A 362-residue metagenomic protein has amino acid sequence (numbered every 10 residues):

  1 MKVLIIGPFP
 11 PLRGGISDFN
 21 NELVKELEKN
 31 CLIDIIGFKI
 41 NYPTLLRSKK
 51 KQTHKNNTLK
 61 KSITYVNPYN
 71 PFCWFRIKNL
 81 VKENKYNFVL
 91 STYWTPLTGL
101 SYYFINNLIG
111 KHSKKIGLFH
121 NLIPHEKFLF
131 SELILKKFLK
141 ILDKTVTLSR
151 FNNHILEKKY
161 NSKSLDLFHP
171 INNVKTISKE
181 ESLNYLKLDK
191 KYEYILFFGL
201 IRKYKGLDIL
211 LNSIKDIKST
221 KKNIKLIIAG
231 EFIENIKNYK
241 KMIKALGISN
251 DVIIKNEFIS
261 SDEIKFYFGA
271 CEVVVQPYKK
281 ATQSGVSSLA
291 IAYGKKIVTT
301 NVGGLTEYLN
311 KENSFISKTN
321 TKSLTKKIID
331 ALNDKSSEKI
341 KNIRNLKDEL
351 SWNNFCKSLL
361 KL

Functional and structural regions predicted by a protein language model:
G7-R13, S17-E83, N152, E157 (+1 more regions): N-terminal strand-loop element at the rim of the active site of nucleotide-sugar-dependent glycosyltransferases
F38-Y42, F198, K225-N238, E257: Glycosyltransferase donor-sugar binding loop
K140-I177: Donor nucleotide-sugar binding/catalytic pocket of nucleotide-sugar-dependent glycosyltransferases
T176-D189: A short helix/loop element that forms part of the nucleotide-sugar donor recognition site in Leloir-type
D189-K205, L211-I214, I227: Conserved donor-binding/catalytic core segment of Leloir-type glycosyltransferases
K237-I259: Nucleotide-activated donor-binding/catalytic signature segment of Leloir-type glycosyltransferases, i.e., the conserved
F266-T282, K295: Acidic donor-binding loop of glycosyltransferase active sites
K311-K322, I329-S336: Conserved acidic donor-binding segment of nucleotide-sugar-dependent glycosyltransferases
